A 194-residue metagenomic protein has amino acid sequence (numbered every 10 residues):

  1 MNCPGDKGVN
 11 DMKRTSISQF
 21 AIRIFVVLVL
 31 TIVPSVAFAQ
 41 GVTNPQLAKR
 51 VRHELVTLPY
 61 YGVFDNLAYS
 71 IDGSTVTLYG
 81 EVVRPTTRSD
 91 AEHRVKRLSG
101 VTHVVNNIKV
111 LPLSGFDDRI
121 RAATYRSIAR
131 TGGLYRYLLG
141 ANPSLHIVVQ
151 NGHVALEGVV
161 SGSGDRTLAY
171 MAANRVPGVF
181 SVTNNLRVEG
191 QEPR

Functional and structural regions predicted by a protein language model:
N2, G8-V26, L30-R194: N-terminal targeting leaders
